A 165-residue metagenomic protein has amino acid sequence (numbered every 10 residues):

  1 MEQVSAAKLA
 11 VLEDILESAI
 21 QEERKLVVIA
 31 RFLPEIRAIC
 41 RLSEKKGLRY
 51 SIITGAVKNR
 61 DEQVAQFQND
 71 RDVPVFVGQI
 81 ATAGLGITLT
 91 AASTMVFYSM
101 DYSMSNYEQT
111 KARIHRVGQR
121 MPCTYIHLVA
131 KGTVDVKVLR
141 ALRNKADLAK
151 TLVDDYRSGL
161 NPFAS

Functional and structural regions predicted by a protein language model:
M1-F76, I80-I87, V153-S165: Conserved Helicase C-terminal RecA-like lobe
I39-R41, I87-A91, E108-Q109, L139-R140: Short amphipathic alpha-helical segments
T54-K58, S99-M104: Short, acidic/turn-prone active-site loops that include or flank metal/cofactor- and phosphate-binding residues
F76, M95-V96, I114: Short, well-ordered beta-strand core segments
I87-M100, C123-H127: A short beta-strand element within the Helicase C-terminal
Y102-S165: A conserved SF2-helicase RecA2
